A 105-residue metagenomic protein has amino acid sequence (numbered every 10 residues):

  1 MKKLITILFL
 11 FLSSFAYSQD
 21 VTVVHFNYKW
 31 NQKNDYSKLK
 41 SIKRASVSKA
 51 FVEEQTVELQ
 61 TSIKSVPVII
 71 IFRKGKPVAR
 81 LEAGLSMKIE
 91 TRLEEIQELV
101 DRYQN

Functional and structural regions predicted by a protein language model:
M1-L4: Positively charged n-region of N-terminal signal peptides that target proteins for export
F9-Y17: Hydrophobic h-region of N-terminal signal peptides that target proteins for export in Gram-negative bacteria
Y17-S46: Local sequence-structure signature of Cys/Sec-based thiol-disulfide redox active-site neighborhoods
S48-A50: General small-molecule cofactor/ligand-binding pocket signal
V52-V57: N-terminal post-signal-peptidase region of extra-cytosolic proteins
T61-R73: Structural micro-motif
I71-N105: Non-catalytic, surface beta->alpha helical segment in thiol-disulfide oxidoreductase systems
